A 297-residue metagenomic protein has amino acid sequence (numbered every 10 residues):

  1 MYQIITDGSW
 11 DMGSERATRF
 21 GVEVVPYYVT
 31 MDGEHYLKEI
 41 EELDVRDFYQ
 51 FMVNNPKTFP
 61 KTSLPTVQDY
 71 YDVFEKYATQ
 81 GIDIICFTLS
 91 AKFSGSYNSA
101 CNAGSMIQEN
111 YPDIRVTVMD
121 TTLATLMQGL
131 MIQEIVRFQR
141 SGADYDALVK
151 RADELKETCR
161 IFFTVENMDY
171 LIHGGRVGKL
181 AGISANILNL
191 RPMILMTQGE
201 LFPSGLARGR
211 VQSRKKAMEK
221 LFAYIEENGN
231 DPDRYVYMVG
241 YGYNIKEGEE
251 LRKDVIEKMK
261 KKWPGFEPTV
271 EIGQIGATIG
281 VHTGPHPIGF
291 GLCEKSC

Functional and structural regions predicted by a protein language model:
M1, Q80-D83, F266: Short loop/turn motifs at secondary-structure junctions
Q3, S9-A17, V22-E23, Y28 (+7 more regions): Mixed-charge interfacial surface used for oligomerization/domain docking and macromolecular partner engagement
Y28-E34: Short, acidic/turn-prone active-site loops that include or flank metal/cofactor- and phosphate-binding residues
E34-C86, A91-N98, S105-E109: Class I S-adenosyl-L-methionine
T88-S90, M119-T122: Short beta-strand->loop
